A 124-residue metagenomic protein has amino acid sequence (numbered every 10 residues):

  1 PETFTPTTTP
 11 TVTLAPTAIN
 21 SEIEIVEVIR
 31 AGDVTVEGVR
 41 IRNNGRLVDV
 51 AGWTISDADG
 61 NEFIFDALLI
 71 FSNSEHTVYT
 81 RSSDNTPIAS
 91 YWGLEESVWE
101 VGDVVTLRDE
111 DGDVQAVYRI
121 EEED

Functional and structural regions predicted by a protein language model:
T3-A58, E95-V101, E110-D111, A116-D124: A structural motif detector for short, solvent-exposed N-terminal "entry" segments of globular domains
D59-G93: Intrinsically disordered, low-complexity Pro/Gly/Ser/Thr-rich segments with frequent PxxP/GP/PP motifs and embedded
T80, V101-V104: Glycine-rich loops and low-complexity Gly/Arg-rich segments that provide flexible linkers or classic glycine-based
